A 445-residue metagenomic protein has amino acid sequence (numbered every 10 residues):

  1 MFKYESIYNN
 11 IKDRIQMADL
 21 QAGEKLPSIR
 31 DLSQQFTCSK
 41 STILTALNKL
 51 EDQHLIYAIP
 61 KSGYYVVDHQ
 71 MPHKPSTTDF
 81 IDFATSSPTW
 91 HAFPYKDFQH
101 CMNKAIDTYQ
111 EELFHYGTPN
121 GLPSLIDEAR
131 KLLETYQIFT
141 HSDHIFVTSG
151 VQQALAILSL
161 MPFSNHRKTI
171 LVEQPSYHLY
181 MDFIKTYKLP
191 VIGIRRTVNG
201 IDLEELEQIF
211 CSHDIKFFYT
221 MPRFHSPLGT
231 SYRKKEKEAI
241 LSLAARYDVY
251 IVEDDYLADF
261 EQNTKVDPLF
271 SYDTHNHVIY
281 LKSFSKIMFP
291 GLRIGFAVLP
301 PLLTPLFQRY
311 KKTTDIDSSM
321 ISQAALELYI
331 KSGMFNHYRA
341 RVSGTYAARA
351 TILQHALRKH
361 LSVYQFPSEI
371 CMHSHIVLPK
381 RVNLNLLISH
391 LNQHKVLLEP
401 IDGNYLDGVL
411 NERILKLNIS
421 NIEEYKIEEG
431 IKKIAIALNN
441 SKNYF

Functional and structural regions predicted by a protein language model:
M1-A105, E111-G117, L125, R130-K131 (+12 more regions): N-terminal basic, amphipathic alpha-helical segments
F83, I251-V252: Residue-level marker for buried hydrophobic side chains located in beta-strands that build the well-ordered beta-sheet
E112-Y247, D259-F260, K265-Y272, Y346 (+1 more regions): Conserved core of the PLP fold type I
I145, V249, V278, V363 (+1 more regions): Short, conserved active-site loop motifs that form the nucleotide-linked donor/cofactor pocket
V172, V252-E253: Hydrophobic residues in beta-strands of the RecA-like P-loop NTPase core, especially within AAA+ ATPase
I279-K359, Y364-F366: PLP-dependent aminotransferase class I/II
F284, D402-L406: Short, solvent-exposed loop/turn elements at beta->coil junctions and helix N-caps that rim active or binding pockets
